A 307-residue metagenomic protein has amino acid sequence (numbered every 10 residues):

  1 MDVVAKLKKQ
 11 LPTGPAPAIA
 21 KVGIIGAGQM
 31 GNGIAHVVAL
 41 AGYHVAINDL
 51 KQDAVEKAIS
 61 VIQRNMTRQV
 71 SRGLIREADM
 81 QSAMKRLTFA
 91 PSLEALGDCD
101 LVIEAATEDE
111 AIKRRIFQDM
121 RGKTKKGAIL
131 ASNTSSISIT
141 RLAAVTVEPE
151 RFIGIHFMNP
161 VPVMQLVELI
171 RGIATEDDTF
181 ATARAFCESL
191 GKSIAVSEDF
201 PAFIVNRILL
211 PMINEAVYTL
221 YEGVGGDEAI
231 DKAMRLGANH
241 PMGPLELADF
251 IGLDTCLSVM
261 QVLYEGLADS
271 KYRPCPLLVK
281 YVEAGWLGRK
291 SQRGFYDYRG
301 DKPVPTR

Functional and structural regions predicted by a protein language model:
M1-A18, A181, E188-D199, Y218-E222 (+1 more regions): NAD(P)-dependent Rossmann-like dehydrogenase/reductase catalytic/cofactor-binding core
D2-N65: NAD(P)+-binding Rossmann beta1-loop-alpha1 motif at the extreme N-terminus of oxidoreductases
V3-P12, A20-V22, H36, L40 (+4 more regions): Amphipathic alpha-helical segments at domain termini/boundaries
A46, A78, E188-S193, N206-N214: Structural/interface elements that position substrates and couple domains in central-metabolism enzymes
L50-K57, R68-I129, I137: Rossmann-like NAD(P)-binding element
K51, R76, E176, G225-A229: Helix N-cap / loop-to-helix initiation motif
I129-E198, F203-R207: Rossmann-fold dinucleotide-binding core
